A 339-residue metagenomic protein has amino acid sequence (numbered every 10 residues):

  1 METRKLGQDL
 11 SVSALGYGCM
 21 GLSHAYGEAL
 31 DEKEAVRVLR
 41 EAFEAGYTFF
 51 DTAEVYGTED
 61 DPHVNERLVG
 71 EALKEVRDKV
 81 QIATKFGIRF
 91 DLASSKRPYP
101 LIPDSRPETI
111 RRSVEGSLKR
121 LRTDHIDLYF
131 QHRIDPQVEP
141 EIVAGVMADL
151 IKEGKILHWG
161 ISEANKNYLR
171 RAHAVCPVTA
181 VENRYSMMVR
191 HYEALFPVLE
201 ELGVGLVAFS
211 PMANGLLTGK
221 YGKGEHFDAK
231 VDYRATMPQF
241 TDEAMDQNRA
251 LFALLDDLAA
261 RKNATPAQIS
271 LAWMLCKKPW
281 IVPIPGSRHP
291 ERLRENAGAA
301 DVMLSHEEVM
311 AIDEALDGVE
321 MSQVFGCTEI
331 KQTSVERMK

Functional and structural regions predicted by a protein language model:
M1-Q81, M321, K339: N-terminal binding-site loop/beta-alpha segment at the start of enzyme catalytic domains that lines or forms
Q8-G27, A83-L101, H125, F130: N-terminal small/glycine-rich loop or linker at the start of catalytic domains across soluble metabolic enzymes
L10-L15, G46-T48, V76-V80, T123-D127 (+5 more regions): Short, well-ordered coil/turn segments that N-cap beta-strands
Y17-C19, T52, L128-Q131, I161 (+2 more regions): Conserved beta-strand positions
A29-A42, R106-R120, N165-L169: Short, acidic/polar
L30-E34, D60-V64, L68, P98-T109 (+2 more regions): Alpha-helix N-cap and loop-to-helix initiation/capping positions
L118-P136: Active-site groove signature of glycoside hydrolases
I134-M321, Q332-K339: Beta/alpha (TIM)-barrel catalytic core signal, keyed to glycine-rich beta->alpha loops juxtaposed to Asp/Glu that bind
